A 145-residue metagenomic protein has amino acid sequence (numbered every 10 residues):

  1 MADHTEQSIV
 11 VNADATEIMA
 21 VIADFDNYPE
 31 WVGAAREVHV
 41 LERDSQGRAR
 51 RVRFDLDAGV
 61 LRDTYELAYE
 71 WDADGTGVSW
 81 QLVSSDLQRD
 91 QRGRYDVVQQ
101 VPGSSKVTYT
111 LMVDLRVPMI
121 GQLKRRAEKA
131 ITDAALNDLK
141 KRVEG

Functional and structural regions predicted by a protein language model:
M1-G47: Hydrophobic ligand-binding cavity/cleft-lining segments
A2-S8, A49-R51, T64-E66, G77 (+2 more regions): Intrinsic-disorder/low-complexity, polar/charged segments enriched in Ser/Thr/Lys/Arg/Asp/Glu/Gln
S8, E37-V40, A68-E70, R92-D96: Short, surface-exposed charged micro-motifs
V11, L56, W71, L111-V113: Hydrophobic beta-strand positions in extracellular immunoglobulin-like domains
D14, S45-G47, D74, Q100-S104: Short strand-connecting beta-turns/loops that link adjacent beta-strands
I18-I22, Y28, V52, Y69 (+3 more regions): Hydrophobic pocket/interface hotspot
P29, H39-D86, A134-G145: Glycine-rich portal/gate segments that line the openings of hydrophobic small-molecule binding cavities
S79-A134: Beta-strand/loop substructures that line and gate deep hydrophobic ligand-binding cavities in soluble
